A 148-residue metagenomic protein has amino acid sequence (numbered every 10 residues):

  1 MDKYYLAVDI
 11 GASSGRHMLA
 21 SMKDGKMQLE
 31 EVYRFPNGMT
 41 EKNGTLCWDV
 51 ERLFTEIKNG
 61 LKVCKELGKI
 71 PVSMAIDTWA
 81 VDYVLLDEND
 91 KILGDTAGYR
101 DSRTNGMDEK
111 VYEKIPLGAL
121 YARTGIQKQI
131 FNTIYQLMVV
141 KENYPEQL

Functional and structural regions predicted by a protein language model:
M1-D95, A122: N-terminal glycine/serine-rich phosphate-binding loop of ATP-dependent small-molecule kinases, especially carbohydrate
K62-L148: Glycine-rich phosphate-binding/catalytic subdomain of phosphoryl-transfer and nucleotide/sugar-phosphate-processing
